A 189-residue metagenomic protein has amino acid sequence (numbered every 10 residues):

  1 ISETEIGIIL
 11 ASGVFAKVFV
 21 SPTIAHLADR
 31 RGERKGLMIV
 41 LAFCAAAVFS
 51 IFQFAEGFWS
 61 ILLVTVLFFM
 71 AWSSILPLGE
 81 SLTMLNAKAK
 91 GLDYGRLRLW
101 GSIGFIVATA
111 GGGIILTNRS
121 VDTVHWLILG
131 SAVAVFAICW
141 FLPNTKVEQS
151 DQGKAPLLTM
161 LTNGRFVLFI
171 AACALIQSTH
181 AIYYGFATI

Functional and structural regions predicted by a protein language model:
I1-V14, R165-I189: Helix-loop boundary and gating motifs at the non-cytosolic
V14-P22, F105-I106, A110: Residue-level signature of mid-helix packing/kink "hotspots" within the transmembrane helices of 12-pass Major
F19-E33, I115-T117: Helix-to-loop junctions at the C-terminal end of transmembrane segments in multipass secondary transporters
R34, I114-S131: A membrane-interface helix-boundary motif in multi-pass transporters
I39-E56, W140: C-terminal ends and interior cores of transmembrane alpha-helices in multi-pass membrane transporters/permeases
A46, A108, T123-F141: Symmetry-related core transmembrane helices of the 12-TM Major Facilitator Superfamily/SLC fold
V64-W100: Cytoplasmic helix-loop-helix junction between adjacent transmembrane helices in 12-TM secondary transporters
W140-L175: Juxtamembrane intracellular "pre-TM" segments in multi-pass secondary transporters
